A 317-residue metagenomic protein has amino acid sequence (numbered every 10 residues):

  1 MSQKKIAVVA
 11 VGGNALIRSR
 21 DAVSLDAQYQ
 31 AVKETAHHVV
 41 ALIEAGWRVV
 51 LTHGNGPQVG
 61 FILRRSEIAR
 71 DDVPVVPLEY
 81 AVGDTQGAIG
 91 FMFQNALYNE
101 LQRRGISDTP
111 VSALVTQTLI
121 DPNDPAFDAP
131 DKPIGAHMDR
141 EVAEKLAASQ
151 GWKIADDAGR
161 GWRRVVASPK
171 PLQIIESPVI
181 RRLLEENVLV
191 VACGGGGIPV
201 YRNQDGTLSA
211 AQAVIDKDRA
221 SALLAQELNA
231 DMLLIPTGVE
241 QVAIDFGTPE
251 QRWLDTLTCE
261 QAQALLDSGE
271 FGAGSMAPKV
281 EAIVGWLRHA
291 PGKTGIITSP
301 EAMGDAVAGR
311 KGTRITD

Functional and structural regions predicted by a protein language model:
S2-D317: C-terminal catalytic "cap/lid" subdomain
